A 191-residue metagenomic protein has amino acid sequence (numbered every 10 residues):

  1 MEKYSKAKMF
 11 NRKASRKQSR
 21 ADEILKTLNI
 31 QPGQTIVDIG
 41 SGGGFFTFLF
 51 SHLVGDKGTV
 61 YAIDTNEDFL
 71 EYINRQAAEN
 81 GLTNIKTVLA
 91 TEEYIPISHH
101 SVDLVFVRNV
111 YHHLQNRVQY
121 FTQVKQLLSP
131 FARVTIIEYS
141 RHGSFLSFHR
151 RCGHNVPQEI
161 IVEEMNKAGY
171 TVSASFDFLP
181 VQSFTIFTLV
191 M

Functional and structural regions predicted by a protein language model:
K17-Q34: Conserved alpha-helix/loop element of class I SAM-dependent methyltransferases that forms part of the SAM/SAH-binding
V37, G43-Y94: Class I SAM-dependent methyltransferase SAM/SAH-binding core
H52, V118-R133: A short glycine-rich, Lys/Arg-flanked "PGG" loop and its adjoining helix->strand segment in the class I
I95-L104: A short acidic, Gly/Pro-enriched loop at the edge of an enzyme's catalytic core that lines a small-molecule cofactor
D103-R117: A short SAM/SAH-binding and catalytic strip from SAM-dependent methyltransferases
R133-I160: Conserved class I S-adenosyl-L-methionine
H154-A168, S175: Short alpha-helix
A174-M191: Core SAM-dependent methyltransferase catalytic element
